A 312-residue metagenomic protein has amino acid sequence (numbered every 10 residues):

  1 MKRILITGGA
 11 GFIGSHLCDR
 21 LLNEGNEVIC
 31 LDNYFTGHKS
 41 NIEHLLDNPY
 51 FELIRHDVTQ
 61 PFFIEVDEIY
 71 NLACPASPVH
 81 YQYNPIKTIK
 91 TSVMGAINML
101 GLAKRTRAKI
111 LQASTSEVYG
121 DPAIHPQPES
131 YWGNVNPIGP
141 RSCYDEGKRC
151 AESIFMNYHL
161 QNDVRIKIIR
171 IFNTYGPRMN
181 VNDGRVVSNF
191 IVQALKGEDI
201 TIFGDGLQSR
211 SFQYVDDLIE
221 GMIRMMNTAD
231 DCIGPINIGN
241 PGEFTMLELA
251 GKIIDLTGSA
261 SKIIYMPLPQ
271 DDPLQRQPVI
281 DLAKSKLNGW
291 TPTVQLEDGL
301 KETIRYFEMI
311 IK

Functional and structural regions predicted by a protein language model:
M1-T174, Q275, E302, Y306-I310: N-terminal Rossmann-like NAD(P)+-binding domain of SDR-like oxidoreductases, especially those catalyzing
L17, M222-M226, A250-I253, L300-F307: Hydrophobic "lid"/C-terminal helical patch of Rossmann-like NAD(P)-dependent dehydrogenase/epimerase domains
P49-F51, E129-V135, N162-D163, I191-I202 (+2 more regions): A short C-terminal helix-loop "cap" of Rossmann-like NAD(P)-dependent dehydrogenase/epimerase domains
R55-H56, G204, P267, V294: Short loop/edge segments at beta-strand edges and connector loops that shape dinucleotide/nucleotide cofactor-binding
C143, D183, V215, M246 (+3 more regions): Amphipathic alpha-helical segment in the mid-to-C-terminal domain of diverse UDP/GDP-sugar glycosyltransferases
R149, V164-R165, T174-N189, K196-D199 (+6 more regions): Glycine/proline-rich active-site loop of Rossmann-fold NAD(P)-dependent oxidoreductases
C150, I154-Y158, F190, L249 (+1 more regions): Hydrophobic alpha-helix immediately C-terminal to the catalytic Tyr-X-X-X-Lys motif of short-chain
V215, P235, P269-T291, E302: Conserved C-terminal active-site "lid" loop/helix of NAD(P)H-dependent oxidoreductases that clamps the redox cofactor
